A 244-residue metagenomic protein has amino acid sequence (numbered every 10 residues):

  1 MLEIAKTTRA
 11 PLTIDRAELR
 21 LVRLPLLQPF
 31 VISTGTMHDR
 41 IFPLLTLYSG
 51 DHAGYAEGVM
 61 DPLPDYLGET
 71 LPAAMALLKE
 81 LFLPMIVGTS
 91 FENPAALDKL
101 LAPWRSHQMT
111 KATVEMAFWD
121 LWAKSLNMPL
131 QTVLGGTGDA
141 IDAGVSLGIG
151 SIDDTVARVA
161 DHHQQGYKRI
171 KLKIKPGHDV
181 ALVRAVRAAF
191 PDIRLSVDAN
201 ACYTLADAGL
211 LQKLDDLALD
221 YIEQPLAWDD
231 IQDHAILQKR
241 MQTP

Functional and structural regions predicted by a protein language model:
L2-Y66: Structured beta-strand/loop patches that form or line metal/cofactor-binding pockets in enzymes
I4-L21, I32, D98, A102 (+2 more regions): N-terminal amphipathic alpha-helix/helix-capping segment at the start of soluble metabolic enzymes
P11, R16, L47-Y48, H52-S125: Metal- or metallocofactor-binding catalytic centers and their adjacent structured scaffolds across diverse enzyme
H52, Q108, D139-A143, G166-K168 (+3 more regions): Short, well-ordered coil/turn segments that N-cap beta-strands
K124-S151, L182-A185, F190-D192: N-terminal small/glycine-rich loop or linker at the start of catalytic domains across soluble metabolic enzymes
A140-D153, K173-I174, D198-T204: Active-site mouth loops of central-metabolism enzymes
G150-D161, L205-L210: Short, acidic/polar
L172, G177-P244: Catalytic core of soluble alpha/beta enzymes
